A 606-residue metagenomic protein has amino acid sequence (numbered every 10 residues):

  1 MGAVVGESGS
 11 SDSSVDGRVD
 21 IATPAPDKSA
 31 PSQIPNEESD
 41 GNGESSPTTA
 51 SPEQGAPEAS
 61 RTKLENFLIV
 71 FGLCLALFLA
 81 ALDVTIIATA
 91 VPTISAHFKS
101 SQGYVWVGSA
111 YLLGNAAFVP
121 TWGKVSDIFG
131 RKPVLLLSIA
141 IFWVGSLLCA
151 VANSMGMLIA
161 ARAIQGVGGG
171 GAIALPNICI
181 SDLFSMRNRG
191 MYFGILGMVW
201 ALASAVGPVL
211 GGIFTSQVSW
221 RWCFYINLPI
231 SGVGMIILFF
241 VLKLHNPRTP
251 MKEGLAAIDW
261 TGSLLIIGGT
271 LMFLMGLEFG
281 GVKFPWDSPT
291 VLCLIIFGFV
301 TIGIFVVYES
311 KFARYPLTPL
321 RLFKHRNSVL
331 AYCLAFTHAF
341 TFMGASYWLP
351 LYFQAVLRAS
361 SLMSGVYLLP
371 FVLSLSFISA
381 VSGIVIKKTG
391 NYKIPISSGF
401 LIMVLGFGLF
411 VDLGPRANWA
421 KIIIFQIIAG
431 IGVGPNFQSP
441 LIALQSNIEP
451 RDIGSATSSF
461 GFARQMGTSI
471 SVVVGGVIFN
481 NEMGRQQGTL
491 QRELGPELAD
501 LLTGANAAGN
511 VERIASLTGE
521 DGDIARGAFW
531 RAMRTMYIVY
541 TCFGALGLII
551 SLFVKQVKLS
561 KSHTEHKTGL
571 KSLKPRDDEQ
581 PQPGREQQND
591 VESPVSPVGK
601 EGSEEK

Functional and structural regions predicted by a protein language model:
M1-K63, Q486, L494-V511, Q556-K606: Intrinsically disordered, low-complexity terminal tails of fungal membrane proteins
L64, F71-T93, F98-G114, F118 (+3 more regions): Transmembrane core module of solute transporters
G72, A76, L135-I141, G145 (+12 more regions): Residue-level signature of the transmembrane alpha-helical cores of Major Facilitator Superfamily-type secondary
I94-S95, V125-S126, C149, L158 (+6 more regions): Interfacial helix-cap and linker-helix signal at transmembrane-aqueous boundaries of multi-pass secondary transporters
F118-T261: Helix-loop-helix hairpins in multi-pass membrane proteins, especially solute transporters
V151-R162, S219, D412-Q426, E482-Q486: Helix-loop junctions at membrane interfaces in 12-TM secondary transporters
V218-C333: Hydrophobic transmembrane-helix bundles of small-molecule transporters
V233, L441-I442, F460-K555, K561-G584 (+2 more regions): Hydrophobic transmembrane architecture of multi-pass small-molecule transporters
